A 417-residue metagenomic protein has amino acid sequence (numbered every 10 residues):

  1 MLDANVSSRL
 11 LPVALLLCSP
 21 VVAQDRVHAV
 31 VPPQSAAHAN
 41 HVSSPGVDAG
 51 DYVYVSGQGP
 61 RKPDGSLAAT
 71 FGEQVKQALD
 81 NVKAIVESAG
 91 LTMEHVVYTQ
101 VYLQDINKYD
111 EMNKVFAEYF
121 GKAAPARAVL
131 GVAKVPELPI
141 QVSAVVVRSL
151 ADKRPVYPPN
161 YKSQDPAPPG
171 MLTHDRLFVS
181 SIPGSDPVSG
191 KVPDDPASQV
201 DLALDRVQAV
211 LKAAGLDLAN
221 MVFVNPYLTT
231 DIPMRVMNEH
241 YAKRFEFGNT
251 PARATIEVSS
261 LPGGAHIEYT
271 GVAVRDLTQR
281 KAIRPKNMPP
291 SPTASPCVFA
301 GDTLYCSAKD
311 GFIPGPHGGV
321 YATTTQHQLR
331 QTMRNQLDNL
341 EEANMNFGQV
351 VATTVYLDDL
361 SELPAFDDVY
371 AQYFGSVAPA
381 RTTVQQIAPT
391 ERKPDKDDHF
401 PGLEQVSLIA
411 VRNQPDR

Functional and structural regions predicted by a protein language model:
M1-L11: Bacterial N-terminal signal peptides that target proteins for export
R9-P20: Bacterial N-terminal signal peptides
A23-D80, A84-Y98, L103-D205, A209-F223 (+2 more regions): N-terminal presequence-like segments and the immediate start of the first folded domain
